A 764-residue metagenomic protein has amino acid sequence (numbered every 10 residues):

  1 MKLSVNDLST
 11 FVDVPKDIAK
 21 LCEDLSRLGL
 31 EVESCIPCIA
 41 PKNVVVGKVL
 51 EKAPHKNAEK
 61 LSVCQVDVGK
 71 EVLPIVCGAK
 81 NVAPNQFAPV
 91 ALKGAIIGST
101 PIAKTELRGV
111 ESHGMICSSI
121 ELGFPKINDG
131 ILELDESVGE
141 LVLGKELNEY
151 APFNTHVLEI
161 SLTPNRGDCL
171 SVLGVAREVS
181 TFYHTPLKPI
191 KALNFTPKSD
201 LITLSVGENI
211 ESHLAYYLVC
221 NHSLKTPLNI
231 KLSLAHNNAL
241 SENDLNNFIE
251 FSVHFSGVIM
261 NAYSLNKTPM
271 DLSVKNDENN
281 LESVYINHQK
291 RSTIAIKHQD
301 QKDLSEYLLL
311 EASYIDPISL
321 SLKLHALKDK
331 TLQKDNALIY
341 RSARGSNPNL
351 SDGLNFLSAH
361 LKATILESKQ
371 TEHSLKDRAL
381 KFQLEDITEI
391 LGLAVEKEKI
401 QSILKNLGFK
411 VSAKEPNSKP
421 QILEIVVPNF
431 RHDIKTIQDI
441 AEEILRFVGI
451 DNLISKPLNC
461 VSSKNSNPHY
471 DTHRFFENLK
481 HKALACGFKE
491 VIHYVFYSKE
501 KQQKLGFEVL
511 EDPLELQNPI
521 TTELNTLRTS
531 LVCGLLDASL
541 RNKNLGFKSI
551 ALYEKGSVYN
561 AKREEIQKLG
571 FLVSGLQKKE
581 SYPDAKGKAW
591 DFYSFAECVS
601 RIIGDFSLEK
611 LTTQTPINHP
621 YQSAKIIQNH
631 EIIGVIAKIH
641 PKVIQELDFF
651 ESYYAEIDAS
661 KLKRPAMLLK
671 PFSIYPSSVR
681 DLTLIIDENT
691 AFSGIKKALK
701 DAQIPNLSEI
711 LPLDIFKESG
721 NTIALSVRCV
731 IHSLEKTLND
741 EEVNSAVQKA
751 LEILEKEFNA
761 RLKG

Functional and structural regions predicted by a protein language model:
M1-T472, L484, Q577-K578, R680: RNA/tRNA-interacting regions in translation and RNA-turnover enzymes
K2-V5, R27, N406-G408, D584-G764: A carboxyl-terminal module marker
I39-N43, F251-H254, S418, I422-V426 (+5 more regions): Beta-rich nucleic-acid/ligand-interaction surfaces
S62-G69, L572, V599, R728: Short, acidic/hydrophobic/Gly-rich beta-strand patch recurrent on exposed beta strands that often constitutes part
G69, Q86, L92, I102-T105 (+5 more regions): Class II aminoacyl-tRNA synthetase-like tRNA-binding/catalytic domains
A337-A343, I425-V426, V461-N467, N518-E523 (+3 more regions): Short beta-alpha connecting loops at secondary-structure transitions that line or flank enzyme active sites
R341, L366-K369, H373-S374, V573-G575 (+3 more regions): Mixed-charge, low-complexity segments
S346-L361, A538-N542, F547-A551, N744-K749: His/Asp/Glu-rich mid-to-C-terminal helical/loop segments that flank catalytic regions of hydrolases
